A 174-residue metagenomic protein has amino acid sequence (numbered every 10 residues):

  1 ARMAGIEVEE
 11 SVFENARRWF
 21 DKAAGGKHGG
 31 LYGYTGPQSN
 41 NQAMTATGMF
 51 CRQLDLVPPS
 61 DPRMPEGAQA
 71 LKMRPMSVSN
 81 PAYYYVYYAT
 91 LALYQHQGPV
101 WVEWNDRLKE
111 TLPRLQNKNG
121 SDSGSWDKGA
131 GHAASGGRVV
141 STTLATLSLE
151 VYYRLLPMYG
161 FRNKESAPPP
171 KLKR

Functional and structural regions predicted by a protein language model:
A1-E14, K22-Q69, R74-E110, K118 (+1 more regions): An alpha-helical repeat/solenoid feature that recognizes helix-turn-helix modules
